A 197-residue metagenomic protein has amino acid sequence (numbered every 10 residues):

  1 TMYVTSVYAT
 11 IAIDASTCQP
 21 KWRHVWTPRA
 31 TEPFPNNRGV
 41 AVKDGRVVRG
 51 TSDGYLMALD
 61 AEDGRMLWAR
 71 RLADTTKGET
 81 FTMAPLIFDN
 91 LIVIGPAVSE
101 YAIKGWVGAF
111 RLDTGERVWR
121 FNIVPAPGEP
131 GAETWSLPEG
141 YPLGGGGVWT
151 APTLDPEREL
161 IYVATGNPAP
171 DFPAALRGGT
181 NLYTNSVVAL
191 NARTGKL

Functional and structural regions predicted by a protein language model:
T1, D44-G45, D89-L91, E157-E159: Short coil/turn segments that connect the beta-strands within blades of beta-propeller domains
V4, R49, I94-G95, V163: Residue position within the beta-strands of beta-propeller blades
V7, R23-D44, M66-A84, Y101 (+3 more regions): Extracytoplasmic beta-rich repeat domains
V7-Y8, D53, K104, R158 (+1 more regions): Surface-exposed loop/turn positions within WD40 beta-propeller blades
D14-T17, D60-D63, R111-T114, A192-T194: Short loop/turn segments that connect beta-strands within beta-propeller blades
Y55-L67, A109, E116, D155: Mature extracytoplasmic enzyme cores
M66, I92, I161, Y183-L197: Extended, hydrophobic alpha-helical segments in both membrane/secreted and soluble proteins
